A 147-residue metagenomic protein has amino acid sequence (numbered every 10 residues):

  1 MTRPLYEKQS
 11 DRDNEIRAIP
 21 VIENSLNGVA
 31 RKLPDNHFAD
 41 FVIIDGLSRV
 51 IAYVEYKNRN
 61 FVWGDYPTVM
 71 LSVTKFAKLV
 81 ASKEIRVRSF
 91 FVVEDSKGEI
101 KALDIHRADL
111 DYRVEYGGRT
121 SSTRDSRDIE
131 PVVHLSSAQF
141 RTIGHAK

Functional and structural regions predicted by a protein language model:
M1-D35: Acidic-basic catalytic patches of nuclease active cores, encompassing PD-(D/E)XK and other metal-cofactor nuclease
T2-Q9, K57-A102: Catalytic cores of nucleic-acid endonucleases
P4, A39-V42: Charge-rich, low-complexity N-terminal segments
Y6, N24, V29, I44 (+1 more regions): Non-catalytic C-terminal interaction segments of nucleic acid-processing enzymes
D35-A39, K97-E99: Short acidic/glycine-enriched loop/turn segments that link adjacent beta-strands
N36-F38, R49-Y53, E84-R86: Short connector loops at helix/strand junctions that flank enzyme active sites, especially segments positioning acidic
D40, N60-G64, D109-R113: A short local loop/turn or secondary-structure capping micro-motif enriched for an aromatic residue
F41-I43, S48-V62: Conserved catalytic cores of phosphodiester-cleaving nucleases, focusing on short active-site segments
